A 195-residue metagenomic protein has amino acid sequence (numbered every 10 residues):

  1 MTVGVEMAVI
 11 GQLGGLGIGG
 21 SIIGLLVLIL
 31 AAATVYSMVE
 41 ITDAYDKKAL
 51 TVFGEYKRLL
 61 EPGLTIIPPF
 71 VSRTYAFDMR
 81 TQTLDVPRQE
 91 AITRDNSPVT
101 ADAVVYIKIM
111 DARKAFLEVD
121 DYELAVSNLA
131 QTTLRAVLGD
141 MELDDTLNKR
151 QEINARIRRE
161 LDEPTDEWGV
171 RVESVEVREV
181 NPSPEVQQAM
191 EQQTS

Functional and structural regions predicted by a protein language model:
M1-T194: N-terminal hydrophobic membrane-entry segments
